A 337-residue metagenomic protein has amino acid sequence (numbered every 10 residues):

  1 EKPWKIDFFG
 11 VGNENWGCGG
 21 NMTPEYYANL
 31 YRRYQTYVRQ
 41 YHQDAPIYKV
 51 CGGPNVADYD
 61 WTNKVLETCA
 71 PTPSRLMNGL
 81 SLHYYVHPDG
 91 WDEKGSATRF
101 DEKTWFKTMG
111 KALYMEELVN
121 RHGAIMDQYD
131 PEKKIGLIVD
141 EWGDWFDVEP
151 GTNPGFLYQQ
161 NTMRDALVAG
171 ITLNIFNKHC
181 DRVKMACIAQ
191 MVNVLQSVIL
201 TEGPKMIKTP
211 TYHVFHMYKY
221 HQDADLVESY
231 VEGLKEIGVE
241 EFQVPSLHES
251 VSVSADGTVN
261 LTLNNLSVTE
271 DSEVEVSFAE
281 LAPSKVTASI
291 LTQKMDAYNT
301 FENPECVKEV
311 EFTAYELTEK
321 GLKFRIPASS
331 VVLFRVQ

Functional and structural regions predicted by a protein language model:
E1-V11, C18: Active-site mouth of glycoside hydrolases
F9, Y34, L80, H122 (+5 more regions): Conserved, mostly hydrophobic/aromatic
N13, V139-D140, N264: Active-site flanking residues adjacent to catalytic metal/cofactor-binding acidic residues
M22, V38, T68-C69, A124-Y129 (+6 more regions): Generic recognition of flexible, low-complexity loop/linker segments
M22-T172, E232-F242: Noncatalytic carbohydrate-binding groove/subsite architecture in carbohydrate-active enzymes
K134-E249: Aromatic/acidic polysaccharide-binding cleft in carbohydrate-active enzymes
Y230-S246, D256, N264-Q337: C-terminal beta-sandwich/jelly-roll accessory domains of carbohydrate-active enzymes
